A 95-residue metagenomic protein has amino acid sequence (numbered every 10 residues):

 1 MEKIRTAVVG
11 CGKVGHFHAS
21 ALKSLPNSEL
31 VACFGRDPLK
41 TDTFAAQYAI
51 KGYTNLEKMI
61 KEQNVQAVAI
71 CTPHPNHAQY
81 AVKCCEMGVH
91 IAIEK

Functional and structural regions predicted by a protein language model:
M1-Y48: N-terminal Rossmann-like dinucleotide-binding module
I50-E94: Beta-loop-alpha module in the N-terminal Rossmann-like domain of NAD(P)-dependent dehydrogenases, especially those
